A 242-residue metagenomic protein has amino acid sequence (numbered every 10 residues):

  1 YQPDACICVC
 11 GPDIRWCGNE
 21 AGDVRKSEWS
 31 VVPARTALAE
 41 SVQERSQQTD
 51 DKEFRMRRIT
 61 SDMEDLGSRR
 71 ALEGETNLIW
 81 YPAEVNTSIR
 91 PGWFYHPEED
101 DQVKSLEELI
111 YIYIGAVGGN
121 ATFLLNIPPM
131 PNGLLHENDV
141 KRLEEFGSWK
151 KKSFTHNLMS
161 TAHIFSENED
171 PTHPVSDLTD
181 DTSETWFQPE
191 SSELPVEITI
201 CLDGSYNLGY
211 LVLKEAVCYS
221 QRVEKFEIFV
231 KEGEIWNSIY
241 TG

Functional and structural regions predicted by a protein language model:
Y1-L194, T199-N207, V212-Q221, F226-G242: Mature catalytic domains of secreted/periplasmic carbohydrate-active enzymes
